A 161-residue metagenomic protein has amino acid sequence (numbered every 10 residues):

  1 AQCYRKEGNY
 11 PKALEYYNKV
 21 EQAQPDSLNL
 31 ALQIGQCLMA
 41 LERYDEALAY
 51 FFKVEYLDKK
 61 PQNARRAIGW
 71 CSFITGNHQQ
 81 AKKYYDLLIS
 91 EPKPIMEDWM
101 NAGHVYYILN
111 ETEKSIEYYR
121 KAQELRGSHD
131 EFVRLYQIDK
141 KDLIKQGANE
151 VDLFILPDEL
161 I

Functional and structural regions predicted by a protein language model:
K19-Q22, F52-Y56, D86-S90, Q123-E124: Conserved structural position within tetratricopeptide repeats
L125-I161: Terminal, low-structured helical/coil segments at or just beyond the last alpha-helical repeat
